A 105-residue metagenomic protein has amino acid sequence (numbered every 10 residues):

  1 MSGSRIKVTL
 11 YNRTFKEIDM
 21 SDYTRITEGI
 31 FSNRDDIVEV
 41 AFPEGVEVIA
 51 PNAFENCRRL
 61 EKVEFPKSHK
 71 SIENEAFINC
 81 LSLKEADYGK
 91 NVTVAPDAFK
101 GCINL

Functional and structural regions predicted by a protein language model:
M1-R25, D35-V48, R58-S71, L81-V94 (+1 more regions): Structural signature of tandem-repeat unit edges
V8, E28-I30, A50-A53, E73-I78 (+1 more regions): Consensus positions within tandem repeat domains that build extended binding/scaffold surfaces
